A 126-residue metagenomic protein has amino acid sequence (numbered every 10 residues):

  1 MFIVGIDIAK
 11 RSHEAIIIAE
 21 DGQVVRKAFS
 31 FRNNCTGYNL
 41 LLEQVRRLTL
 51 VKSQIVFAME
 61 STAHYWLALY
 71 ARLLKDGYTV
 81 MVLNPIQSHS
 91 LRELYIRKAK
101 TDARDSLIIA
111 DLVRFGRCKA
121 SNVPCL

Functional and structural regions predicted by a protein language model:
M1-L126: Phosphate- and other anionic-substrate recognition elements at nucleic-acid/protein interfaces
